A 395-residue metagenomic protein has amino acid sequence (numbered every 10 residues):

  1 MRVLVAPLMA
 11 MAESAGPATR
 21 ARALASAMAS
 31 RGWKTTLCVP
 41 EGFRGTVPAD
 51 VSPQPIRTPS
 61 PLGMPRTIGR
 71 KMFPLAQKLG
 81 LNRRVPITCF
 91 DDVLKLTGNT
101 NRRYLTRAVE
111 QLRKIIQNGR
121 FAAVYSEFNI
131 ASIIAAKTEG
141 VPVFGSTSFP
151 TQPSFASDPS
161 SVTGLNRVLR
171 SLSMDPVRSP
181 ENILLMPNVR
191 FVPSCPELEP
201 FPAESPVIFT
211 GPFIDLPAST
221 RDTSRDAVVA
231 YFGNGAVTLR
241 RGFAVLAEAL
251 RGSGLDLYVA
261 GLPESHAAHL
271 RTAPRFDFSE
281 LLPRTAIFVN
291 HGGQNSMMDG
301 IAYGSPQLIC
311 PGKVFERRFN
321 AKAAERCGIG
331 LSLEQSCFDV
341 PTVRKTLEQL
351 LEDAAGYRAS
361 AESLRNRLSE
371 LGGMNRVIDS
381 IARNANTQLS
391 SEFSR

Functional and structural regions predicted by a protein language model:
M1-S14: Nucleotide-activated donor-dependent transferases that construct or modify glycoconjugates
A25-S26, V207-I287: Donor-nucleotide binding loops and adjacent catalytic segments primarily of GT-B fold Leloir glycosyltransferases
R31, T35-L96: Conserved nucleotide-sugar phosphate-binding/catalytic loop shared by glycosyltransferases and other
M72-A123, G164-S179: Conserved nucleotide-sugar donor-binding subdomain of glycosyltransferases
N101-R167: Conserved nucleotide-sugar donor-interacting segment of glycosyltransferase catalytic cores, predominantly GT-B
V124-E127, P153, R275-A323: A donor-sugar binding/catalytic signature common to diverse glycosyltransferases and related nucleotide-sugar
F155-A236, A260-L262: A nucleotide-sugar donor-handling region in carbohydrate enzymes
T342-R395: C-terminal amphipathic helix plus adjacent low-complexity, charged tail appended to glycosyltransferase catalytic
